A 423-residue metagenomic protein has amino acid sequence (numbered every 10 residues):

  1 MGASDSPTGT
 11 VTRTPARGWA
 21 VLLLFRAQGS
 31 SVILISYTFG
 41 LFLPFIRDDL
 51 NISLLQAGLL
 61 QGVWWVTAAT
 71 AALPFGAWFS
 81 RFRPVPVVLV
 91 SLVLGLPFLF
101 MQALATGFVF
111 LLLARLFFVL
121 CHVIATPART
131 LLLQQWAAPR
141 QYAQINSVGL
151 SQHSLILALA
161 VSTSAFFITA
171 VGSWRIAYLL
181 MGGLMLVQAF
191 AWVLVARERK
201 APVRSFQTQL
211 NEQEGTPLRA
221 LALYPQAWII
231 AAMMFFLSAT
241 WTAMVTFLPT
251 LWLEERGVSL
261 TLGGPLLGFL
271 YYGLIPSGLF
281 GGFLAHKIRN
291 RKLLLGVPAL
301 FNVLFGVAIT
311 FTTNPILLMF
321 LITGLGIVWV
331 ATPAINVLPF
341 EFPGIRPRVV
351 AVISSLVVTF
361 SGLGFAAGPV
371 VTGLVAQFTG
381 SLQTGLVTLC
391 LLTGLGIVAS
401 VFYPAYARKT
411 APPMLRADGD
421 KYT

Functional and structural regions predicted by a protein language model:
D5-P15, R199-I230, G419-Y422: Juxtamembrane intracellular "pre-TM" segments in multi-pass secondary transporters
F39-G40, P225-G268, L274-G278: Extracytoplasmic gate region of multi-pass secondary transporters
T70-F108: Conserved MFS/SLC helix-loop-helix module at the cytosolic interface between two early adjacent transmembrane helices
A114-H153: Cytoplasmic helix-loop-helix junction between adjacent transmembrane helices in 12-TM secondary transporters
I124-A137, A331-I345: Intracellular juxtamembrane helix-capping segments at the cytosolic ends of symmetry-related transmembrane helices
V148-K200: Helix-loop-helix hairpin linking two adjacent transmembrane segments in secondary transporters
R291-N336: C-terminal transmembrane helical hairpin of 12-TM major facilitator-type secondary transporters
G344-S381: A late C-terminal transmembrane helix in Major Facilitator Superfamily
